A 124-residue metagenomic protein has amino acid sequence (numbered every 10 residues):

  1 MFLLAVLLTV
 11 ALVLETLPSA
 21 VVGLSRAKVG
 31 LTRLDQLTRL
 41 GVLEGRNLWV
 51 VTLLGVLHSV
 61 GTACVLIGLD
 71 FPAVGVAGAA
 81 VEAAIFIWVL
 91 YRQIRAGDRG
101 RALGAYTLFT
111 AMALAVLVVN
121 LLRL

Functional and structural regions predicted by a protein language model:
M1-L124: Membrane-interface extramembranous regions
